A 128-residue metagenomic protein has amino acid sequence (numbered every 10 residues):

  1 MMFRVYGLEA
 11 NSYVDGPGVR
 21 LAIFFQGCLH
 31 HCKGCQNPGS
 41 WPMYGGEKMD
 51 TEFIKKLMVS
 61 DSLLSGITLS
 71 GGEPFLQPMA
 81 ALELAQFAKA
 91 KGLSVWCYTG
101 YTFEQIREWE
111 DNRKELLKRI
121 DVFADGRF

Functional and structural regions predicted by a protein language model:
F3-Y6, V19, N37-L116: Conserved Radical SAM active-site core
R4-H31: N-terminal pre-triad scaffold of radical SAM enzymes
D121: Receiver (REC) domain switch/active-site residues of two-component response regulators
A124-F128: Classical nucleotidyltransferase
